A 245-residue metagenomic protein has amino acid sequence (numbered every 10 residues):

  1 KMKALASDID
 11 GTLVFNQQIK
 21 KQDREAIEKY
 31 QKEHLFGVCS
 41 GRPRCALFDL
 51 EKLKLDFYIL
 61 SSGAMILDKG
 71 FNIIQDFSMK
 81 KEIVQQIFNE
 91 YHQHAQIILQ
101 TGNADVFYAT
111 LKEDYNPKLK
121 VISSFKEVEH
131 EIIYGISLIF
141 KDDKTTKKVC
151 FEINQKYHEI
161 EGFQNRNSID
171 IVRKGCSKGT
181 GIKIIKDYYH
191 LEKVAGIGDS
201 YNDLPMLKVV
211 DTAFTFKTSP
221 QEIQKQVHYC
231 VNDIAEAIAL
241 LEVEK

Functional and structural regions predicted by a protein language model:
M2, D170-K245: Mg2+-dependent phosphoryl-transfer enzymes with acidic/Ser/Thr/Gly-rich catalytic loops
M2, E33-H34, L55, H94 (+4 more regions): Short, well-ordered alpha-helix to beta-strand connector turns
K3-I19, L207: Asp-based phosphoryl-transfer active-site loop
T12, R44, N202: Conserved Rossmann-like nucleotide-cofactor binding loop
K20-E113: Active-site phosphate-binding/coordination module
L47-L50, V149, I223: Hydrophobic packing residues within well-ordered alpha-helices of enzyme cores
L55-G63, N116-V121, A213-K217, N232: Short hydrophobic/aromatic-enriched beta-strand-loop microsegments
H94-A95, Q100-M206: Conserved acidic, metal-coordinating active-site core of Asp-based, Mg2+-dependent phosphoryl-transfer enzymes
